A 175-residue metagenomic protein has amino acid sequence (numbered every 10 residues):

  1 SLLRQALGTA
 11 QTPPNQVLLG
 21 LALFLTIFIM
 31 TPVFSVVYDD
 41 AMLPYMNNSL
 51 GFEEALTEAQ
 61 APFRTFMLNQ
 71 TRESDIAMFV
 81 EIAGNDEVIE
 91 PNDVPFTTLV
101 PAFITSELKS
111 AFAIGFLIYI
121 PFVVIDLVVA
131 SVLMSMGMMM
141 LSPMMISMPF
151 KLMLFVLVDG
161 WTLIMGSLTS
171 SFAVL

Functional and structural regions predicted by a protein language model:
S1-L175: Hydrophobic alpha-helical segments and their helix-loop boundaries in membrane and membrane-proximal proteins
